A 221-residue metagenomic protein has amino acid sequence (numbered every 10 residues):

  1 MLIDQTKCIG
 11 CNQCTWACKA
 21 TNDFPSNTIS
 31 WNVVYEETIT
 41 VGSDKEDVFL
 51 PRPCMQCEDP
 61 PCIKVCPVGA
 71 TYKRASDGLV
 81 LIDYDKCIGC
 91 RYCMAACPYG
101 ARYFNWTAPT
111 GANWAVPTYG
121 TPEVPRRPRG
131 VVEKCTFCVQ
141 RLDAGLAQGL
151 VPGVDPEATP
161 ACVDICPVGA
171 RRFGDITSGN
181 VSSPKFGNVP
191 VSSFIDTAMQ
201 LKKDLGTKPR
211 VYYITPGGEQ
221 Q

Functional and structural regions predicted by a protein language model:
M1-Q221: Non-ligating segments of multi-cofactor redox enzymes
